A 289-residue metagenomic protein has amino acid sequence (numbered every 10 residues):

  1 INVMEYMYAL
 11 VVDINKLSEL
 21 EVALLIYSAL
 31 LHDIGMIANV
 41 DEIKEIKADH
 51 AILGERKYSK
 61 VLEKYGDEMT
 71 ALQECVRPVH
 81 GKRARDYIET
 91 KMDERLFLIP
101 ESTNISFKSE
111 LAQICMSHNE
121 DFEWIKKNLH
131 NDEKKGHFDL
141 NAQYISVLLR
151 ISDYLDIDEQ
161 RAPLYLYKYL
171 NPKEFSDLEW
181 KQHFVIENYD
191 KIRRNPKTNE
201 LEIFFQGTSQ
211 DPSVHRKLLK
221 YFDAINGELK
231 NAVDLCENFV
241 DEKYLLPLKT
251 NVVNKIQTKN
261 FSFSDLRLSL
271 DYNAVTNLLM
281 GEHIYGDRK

Functional and structural regions predicted by a protein language model:
I1-V11, R161, K168-R288: Bergerat-fold GHKL ATPase/HATPase_c domain
D13-K197: Divalent metal-dependent catalytic cores for phosphoryl transfer on phosphate-bearing substrates
D121, K127-N131, F204, L278 (+1 more regions): Generic detector of bulky aromatic hydrophobic side chains
